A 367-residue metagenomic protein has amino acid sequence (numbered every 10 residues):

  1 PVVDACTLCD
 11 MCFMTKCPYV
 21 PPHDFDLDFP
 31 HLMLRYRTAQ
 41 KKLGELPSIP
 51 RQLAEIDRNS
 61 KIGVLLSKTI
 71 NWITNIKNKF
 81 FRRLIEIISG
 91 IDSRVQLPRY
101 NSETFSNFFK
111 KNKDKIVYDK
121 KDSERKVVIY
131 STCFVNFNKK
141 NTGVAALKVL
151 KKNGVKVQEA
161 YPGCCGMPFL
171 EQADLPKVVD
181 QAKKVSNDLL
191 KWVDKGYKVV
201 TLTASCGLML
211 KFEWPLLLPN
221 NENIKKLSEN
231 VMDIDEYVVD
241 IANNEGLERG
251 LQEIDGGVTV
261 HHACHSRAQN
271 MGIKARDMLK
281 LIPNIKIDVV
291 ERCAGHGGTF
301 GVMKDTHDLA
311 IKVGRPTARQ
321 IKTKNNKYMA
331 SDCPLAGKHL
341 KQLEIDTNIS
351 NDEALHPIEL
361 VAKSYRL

Functional and structural regions predicted by a protein language model:
P1-L8, V20-D24: Ferredoxin-like iron-sulfur electron-transfer modules
V3-D10, M14, P162, H261 (+1 more regions): Residues immediately within or flanking Cys/His clusters that coordinate Zn2+ in small zinc-binding modules
K16-P18: CheY-like receiver
F25-L367: Iron-sulfur cluster-binding electron-transfer modules in prokaryotic oxidoreductases
